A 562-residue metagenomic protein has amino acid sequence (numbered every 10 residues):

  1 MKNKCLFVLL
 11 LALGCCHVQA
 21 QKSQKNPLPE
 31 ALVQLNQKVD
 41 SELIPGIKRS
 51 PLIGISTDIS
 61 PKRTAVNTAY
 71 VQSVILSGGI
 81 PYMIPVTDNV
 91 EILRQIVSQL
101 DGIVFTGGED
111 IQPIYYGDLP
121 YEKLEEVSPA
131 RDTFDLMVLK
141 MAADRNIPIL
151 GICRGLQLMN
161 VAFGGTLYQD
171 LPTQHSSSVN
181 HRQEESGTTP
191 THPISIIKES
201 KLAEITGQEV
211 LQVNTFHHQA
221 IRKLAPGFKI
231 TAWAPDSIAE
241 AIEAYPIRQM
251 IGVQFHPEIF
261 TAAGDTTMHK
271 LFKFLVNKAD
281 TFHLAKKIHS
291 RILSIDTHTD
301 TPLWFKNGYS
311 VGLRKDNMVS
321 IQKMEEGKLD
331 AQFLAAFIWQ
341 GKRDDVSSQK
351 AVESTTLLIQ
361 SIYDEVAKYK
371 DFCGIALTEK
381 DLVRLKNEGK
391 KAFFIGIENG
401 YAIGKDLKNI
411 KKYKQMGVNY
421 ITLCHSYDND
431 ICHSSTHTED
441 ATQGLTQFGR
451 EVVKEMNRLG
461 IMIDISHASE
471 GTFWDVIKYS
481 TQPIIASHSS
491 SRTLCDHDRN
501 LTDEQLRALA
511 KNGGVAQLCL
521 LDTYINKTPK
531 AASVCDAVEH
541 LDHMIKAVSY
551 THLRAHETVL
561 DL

Functional and structural regions predicted by a protein language model:
M1-K25: Bacterial Sec-dependent N-terminal signal peptides
Q21-I152, N160-V161, Y168, P172-T206 (+4 more regions): N-terminal beta1-alpha1 cap of cysteine-dependent amidohydrolase-like domains
P51-L52, I80, P148, T166 (+7 more regions): Proline-centered loop/turn at the N-terminus of a beta-strand
R154, T551: Conserved adenylation A10 loop of the ANL superfamily
I238-Y245, I321, D381: Short, surface-exposed beta-strand/loop micro-motifs that present aromatic residues
Y245-M250, K386-K390: Beta-strand-turn-beta hairpins that frame and shape the catalytic cleft of phosphate-ester-processing enzymes
A285-I525, C535-V548: Extended, charged catalytic domains and RNA/DNA-binding interfaces, predominantly in divalent-metal-using enzymes
H552, V559-L562: Single conserved hydrophobic/aromatic residue that forms the stacking wall/gate of nucleotide- or nucleobase-binding
